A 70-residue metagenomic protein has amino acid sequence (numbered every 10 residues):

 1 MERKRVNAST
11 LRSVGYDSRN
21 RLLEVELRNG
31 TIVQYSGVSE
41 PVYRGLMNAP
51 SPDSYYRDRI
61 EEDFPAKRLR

Functional and structural regions predicted by a protein language model:
M1-R70: Acidic/histidine-enriched, beta-strand-rich ligand/metal-binding domains
